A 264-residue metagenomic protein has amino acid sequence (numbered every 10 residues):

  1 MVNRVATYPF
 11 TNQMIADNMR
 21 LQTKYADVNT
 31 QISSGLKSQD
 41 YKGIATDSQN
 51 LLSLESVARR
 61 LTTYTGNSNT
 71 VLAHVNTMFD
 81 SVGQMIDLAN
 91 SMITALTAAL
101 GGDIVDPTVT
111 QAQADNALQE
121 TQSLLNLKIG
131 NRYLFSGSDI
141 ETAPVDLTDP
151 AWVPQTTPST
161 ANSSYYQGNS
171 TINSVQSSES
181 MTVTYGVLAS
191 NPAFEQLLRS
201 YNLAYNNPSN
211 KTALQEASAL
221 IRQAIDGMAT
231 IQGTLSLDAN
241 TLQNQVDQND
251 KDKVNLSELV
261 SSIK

Functional and structural regions predicted by a protein language model:
M1-E141, N206-K264: Amphipathic alpha-helical polymerization modules
I93-L198: Amphipathic alpha-helical coiled-coil/heptad-repeat segments
V183, L203-Y205: Conserved functional hotspot residues or short segments at active or partner-binding sites across diverse domains
